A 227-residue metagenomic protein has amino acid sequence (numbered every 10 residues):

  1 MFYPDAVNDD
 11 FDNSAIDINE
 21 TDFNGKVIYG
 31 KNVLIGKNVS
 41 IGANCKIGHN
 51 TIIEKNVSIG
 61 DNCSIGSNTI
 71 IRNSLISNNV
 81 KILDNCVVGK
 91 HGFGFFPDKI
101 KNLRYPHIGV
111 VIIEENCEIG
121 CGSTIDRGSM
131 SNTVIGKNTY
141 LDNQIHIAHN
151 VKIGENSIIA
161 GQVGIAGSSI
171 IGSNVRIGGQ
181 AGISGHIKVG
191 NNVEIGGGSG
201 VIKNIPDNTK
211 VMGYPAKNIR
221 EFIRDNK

Functional and structural regions predicted by a protein language model:
M1-N8: Phosphate-bearing ligand-interacting subdomains that bind or position ATP/ADP/UDP/GDP/NAD(P) or nucleotide-linked
N8-I18: Short, flexible loop/turn segments with low-complexity composition
I16-N218: Structural signal for interior beta-strand "rungs" in well-ordered beta-sheet cores of soluble enzyme domains
I223-K227: Long, leucine- and charge-enriched amphipathic alpha-helices that form heptad-repeat coiled-coil/leucine-zipper-like
